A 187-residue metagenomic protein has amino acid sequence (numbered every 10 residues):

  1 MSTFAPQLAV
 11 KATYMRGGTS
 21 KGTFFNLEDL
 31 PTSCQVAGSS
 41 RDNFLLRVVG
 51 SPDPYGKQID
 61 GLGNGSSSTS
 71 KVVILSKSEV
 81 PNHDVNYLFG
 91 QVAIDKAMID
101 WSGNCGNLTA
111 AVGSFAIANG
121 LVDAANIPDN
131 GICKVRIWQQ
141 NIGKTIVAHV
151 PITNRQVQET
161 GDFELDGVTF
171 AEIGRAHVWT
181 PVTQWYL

Functional and structural regions predicted by a protein language model:
M1-R175: A glycine-rich beta-to-alpha transition motif near the start of alpha/beta enzyme domains, typified by
W179-L187: Positively charged, low-complexity/disordered segments
